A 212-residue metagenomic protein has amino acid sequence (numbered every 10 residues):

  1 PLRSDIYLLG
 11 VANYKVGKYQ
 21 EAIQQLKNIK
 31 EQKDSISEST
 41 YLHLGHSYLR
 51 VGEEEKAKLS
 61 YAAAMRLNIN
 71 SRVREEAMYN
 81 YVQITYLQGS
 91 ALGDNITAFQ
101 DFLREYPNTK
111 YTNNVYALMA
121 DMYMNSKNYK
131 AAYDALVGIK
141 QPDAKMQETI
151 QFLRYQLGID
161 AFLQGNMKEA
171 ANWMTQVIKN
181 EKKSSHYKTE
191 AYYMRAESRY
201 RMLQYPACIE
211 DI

Functional and structural regions predicted by a protein language model:
P1-I212: Acidic, polar-rich low-complexity tracts and alpha-helical solenoid repeat scaffolds
